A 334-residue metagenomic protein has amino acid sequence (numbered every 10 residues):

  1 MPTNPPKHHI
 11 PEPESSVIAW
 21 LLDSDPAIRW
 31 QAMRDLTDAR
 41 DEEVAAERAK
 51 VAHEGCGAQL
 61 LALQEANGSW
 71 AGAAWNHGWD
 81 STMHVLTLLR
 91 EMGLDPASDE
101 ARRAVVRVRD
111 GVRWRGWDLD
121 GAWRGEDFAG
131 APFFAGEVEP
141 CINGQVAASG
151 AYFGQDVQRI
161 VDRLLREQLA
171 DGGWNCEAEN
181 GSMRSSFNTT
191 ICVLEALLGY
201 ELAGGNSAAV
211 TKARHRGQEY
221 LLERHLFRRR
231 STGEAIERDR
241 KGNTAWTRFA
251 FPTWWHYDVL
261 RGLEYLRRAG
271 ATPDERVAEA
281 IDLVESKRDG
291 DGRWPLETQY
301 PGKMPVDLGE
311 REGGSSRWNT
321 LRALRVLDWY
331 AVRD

Functional and structural regions predicted by a protein language model:
M1-D334: Preference for long, amphipathic alpha-helical scaffolds in soluble/luminal domains and all-alpha bundles
